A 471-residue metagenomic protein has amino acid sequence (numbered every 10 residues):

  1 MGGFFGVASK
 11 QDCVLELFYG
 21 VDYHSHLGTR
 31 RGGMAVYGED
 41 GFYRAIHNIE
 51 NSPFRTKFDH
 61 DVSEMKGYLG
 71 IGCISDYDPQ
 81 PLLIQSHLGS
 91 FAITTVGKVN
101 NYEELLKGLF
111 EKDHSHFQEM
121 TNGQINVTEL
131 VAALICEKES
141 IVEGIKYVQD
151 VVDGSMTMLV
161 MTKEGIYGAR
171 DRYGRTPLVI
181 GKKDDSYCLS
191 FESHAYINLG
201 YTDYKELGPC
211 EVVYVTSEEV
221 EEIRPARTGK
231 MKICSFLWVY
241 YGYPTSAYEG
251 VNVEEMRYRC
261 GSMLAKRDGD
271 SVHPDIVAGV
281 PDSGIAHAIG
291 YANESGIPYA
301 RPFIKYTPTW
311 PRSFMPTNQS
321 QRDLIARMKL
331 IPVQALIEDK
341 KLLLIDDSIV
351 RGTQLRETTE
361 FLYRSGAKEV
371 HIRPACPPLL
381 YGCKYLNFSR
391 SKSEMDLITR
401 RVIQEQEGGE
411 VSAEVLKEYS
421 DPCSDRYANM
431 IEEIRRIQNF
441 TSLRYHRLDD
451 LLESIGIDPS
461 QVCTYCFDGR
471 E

Functional and structural regions predicted by a protein language model:
M1-G208, Y214-D275, V280, E369: Conserved short alpha-helical segments that host acidic/polar catalytic motifs at enzyme active sites
D12-V14, N101, Y167, R175-T176 (+7 more regions): Flexible loop/turn segments at secondary-structure boundaries
E129-E139, I289-P311: Amphipathic alpha-helical
E164-G165, G200-E206, T359-E471: PRPP-dependent phosphoribosyltransferase catalytic core
R170, F191-S193, S217, G279-D282 (+6 more regions): Active-site proximal loops enriched in glycine and acidic residues that flank catalytic Cys/His/Asp and coordinate
A195, T202, L207-C210, G261-S262 (+4 more regions): Phosphate/diphosphate-binding loops
G269-P274, N293-A300, Q334-E338, E360-E369: Secondary-structure transition/capping motifs at alpha-helix termini and the adjoining loop/turn into the next element
G296-K341, L380-K392: Short, glycine/charge-rich flexible loops or terminal/linker lids adjacent to PRPP-binding catalytic cores
